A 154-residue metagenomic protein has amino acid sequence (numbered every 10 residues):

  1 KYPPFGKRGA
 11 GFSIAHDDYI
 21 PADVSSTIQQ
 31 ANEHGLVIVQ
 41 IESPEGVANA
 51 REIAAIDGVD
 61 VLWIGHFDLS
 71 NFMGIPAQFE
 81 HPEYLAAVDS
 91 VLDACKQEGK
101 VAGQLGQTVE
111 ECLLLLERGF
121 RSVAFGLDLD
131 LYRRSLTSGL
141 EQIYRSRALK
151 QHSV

Functional and structural regions predicted by a protein language model:
K1-D57, D68-N71, H152-S153: Conserved anion-binding
K1-P4, L129-S153: C-terminal helical cap(s) of enzyme catalytic domains, especially alpha/beta-barrels
K1-Y2, A55-V61, E117-V123: Glycine-enriched alpha-helix->loop->beta-strand junction motifs that scaffold or abut catalytic
Y2-F12, F72-A86, G126-D128: Glycine-rich tight-turn/loop motif centered on a GG-T
V37-E42, L62-I64, A102-L105, S122-F125: Hydrophobic faces of well-ordered beta-strands that scaffold small-molecule active sites in alpha/beta enzyme cores
I53, G65, L115: Conserved, mostly hydrophobic/aromatic
L62-N71, F120-G139: Glycine-rich phosphate-binding active-site loops on the catalytic face of alpha/beta enzymes
